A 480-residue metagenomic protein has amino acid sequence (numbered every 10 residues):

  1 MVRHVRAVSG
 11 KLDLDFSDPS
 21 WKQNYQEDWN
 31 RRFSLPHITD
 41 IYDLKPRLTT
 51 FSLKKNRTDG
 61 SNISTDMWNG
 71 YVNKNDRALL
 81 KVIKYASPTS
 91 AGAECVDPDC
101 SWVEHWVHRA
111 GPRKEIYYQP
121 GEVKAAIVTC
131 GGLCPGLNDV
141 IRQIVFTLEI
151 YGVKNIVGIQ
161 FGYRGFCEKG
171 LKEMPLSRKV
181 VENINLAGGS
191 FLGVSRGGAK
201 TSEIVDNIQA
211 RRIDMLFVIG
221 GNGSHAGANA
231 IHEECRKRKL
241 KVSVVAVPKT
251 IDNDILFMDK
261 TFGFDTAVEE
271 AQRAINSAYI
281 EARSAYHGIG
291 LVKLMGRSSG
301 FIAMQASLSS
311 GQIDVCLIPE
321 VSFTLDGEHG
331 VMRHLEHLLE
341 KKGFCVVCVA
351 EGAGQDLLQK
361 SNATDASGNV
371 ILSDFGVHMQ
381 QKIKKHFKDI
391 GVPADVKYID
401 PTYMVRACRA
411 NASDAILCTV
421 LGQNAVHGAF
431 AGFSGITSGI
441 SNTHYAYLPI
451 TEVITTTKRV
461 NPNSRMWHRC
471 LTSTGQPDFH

Functional and structural regions predicted by a protein language model:
M1-V128, I150, K154-N155, V181-I184 (+4 more regions): N-terminal low-complexity/intrinsically disordered extensions
G70, N75-Q119, F166-L216, H225 (+3 more regions): Glycine-rich oxoanion-binding loops at beta->alpha junctions
K124-C134, S190-G193, D214-G220, A246 (+2 more regions): Short glycine-rich or small-residue beta-strand-to-loop segments that form or flank ligand, phosphate, metal/Fe-S
C130-G132, I159-G165, R196-G197, G221-S224 (+5 more regions): Short, ordered loop/turn segments at secondary-structure junctions
R142-S190, P393-V396: Anionic-ligand anchoring segments at beta-strand to alpha-helix junctions in alpha/beta enzyme folds, i.e., glycine
N207, V218-G220, A226-V245, L256-A394: Accessory alpha-helical/coil subdomains and C-terminal extensions that flank or cap enzyme catalytic cores
Q359-T364, R406-I416, L448-T456: Short glycine/threonine-rich loop-to-helix capping motif typified by GTGT followed within a few residues by an Asp-Pro
K397, R409-Y447: Glycine-rich phosphate/adenylate-binding loop
